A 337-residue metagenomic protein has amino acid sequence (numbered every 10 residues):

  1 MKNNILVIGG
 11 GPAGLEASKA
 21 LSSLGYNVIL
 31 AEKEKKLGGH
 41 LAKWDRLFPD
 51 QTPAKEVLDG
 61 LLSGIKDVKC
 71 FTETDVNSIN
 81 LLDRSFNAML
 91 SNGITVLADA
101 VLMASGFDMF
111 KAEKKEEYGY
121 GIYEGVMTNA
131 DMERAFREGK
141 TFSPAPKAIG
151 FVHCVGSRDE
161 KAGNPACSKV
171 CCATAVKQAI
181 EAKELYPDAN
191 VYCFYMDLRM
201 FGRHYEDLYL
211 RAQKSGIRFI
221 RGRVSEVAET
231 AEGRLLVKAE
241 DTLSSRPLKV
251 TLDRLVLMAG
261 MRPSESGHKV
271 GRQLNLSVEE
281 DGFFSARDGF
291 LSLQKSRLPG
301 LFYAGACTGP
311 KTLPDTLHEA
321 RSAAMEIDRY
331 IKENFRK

Functional and structural regions predicted by a protein language model:
M1-K337: Residues forming the flavin
